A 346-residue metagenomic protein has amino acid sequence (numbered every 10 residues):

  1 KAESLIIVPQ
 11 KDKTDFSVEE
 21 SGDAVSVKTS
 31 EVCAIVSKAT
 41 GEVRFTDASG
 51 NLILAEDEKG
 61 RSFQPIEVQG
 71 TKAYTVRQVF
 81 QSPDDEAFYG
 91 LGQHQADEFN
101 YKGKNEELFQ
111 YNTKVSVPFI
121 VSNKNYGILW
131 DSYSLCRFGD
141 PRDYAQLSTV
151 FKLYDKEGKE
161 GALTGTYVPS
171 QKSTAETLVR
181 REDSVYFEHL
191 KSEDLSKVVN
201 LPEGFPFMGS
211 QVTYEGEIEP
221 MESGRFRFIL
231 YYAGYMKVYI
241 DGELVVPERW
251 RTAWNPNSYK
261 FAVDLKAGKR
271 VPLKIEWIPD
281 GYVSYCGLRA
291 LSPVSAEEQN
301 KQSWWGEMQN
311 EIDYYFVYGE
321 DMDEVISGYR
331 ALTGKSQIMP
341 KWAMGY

Functional and structural regions predicted by a protein language model:
K1-V150, S210, R225, I240 (+2 more regions): N-terminal accessory segment at the very beginning of proteins
N125, K191, Y282, I338-M339: Intrinsically disordered or highly flexible coil/loop and linker segments, enriched in small and charged/polar residues
Y144-R227, Y231-E311: Extracellular/secretory pathway-exposed regions associated with glycan biology
G334: Conserved, charged catalytic cores of large soluble enzymes
Q337-Y346: Glycan-processing catalytic domains of CAZymes
